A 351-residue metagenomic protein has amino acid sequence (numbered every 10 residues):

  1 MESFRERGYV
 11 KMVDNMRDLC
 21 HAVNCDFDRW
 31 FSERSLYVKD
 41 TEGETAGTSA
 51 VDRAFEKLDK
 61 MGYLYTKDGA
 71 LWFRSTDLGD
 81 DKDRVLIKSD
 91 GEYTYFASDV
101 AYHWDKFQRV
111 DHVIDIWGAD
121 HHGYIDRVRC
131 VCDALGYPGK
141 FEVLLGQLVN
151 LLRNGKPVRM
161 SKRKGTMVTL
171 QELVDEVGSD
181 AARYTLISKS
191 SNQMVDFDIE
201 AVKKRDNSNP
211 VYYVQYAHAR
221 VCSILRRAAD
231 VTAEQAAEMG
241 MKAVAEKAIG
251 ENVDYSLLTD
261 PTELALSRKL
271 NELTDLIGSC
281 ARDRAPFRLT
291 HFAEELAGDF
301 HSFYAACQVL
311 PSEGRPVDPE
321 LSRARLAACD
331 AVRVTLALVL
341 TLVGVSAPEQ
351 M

Functional and structural regions predicted by a protein language model:
M1-M351: Non-catalytic interaction-recognition regions
